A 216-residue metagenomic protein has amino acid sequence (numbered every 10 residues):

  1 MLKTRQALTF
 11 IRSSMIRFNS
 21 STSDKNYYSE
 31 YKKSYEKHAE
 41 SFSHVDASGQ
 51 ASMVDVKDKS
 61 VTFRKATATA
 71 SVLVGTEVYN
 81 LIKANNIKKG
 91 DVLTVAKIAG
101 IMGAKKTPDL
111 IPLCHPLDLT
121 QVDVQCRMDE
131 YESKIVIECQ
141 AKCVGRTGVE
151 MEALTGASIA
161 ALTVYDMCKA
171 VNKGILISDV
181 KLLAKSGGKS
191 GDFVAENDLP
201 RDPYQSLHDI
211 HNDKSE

Functional and structural regions predicted by a protein language model:
M1-I11: N-terminal chloroplast transit peptides
L2, S21-H115, T120-E216: C-terminal binding/interaction regions
